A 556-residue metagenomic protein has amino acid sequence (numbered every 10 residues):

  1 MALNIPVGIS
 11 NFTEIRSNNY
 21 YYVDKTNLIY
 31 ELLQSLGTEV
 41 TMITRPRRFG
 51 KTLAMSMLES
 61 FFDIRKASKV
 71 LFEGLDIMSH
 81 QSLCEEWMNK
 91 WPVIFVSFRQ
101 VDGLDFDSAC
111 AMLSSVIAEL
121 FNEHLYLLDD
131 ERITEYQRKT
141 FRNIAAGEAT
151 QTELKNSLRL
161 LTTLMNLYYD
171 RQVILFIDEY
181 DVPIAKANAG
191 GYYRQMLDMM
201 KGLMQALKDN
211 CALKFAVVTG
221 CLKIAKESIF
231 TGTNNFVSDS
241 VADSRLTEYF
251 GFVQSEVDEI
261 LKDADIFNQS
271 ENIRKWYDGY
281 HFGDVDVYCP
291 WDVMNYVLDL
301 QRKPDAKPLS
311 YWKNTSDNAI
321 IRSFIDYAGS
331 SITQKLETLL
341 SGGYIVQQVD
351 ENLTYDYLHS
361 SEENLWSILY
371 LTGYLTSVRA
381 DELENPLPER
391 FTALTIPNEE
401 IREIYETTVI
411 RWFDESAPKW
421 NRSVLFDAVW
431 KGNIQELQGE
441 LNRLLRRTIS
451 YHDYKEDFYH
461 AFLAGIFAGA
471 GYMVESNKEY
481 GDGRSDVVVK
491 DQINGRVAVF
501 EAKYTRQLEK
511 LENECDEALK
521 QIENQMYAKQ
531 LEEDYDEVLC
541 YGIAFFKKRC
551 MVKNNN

Functional and structural regions predicted by a protein language model:
M1-K455, A470-Y472: Phosphate-binding site recognition
I434-N556: Structural signature of nuclease core domains in nucleic-acid processing machines
